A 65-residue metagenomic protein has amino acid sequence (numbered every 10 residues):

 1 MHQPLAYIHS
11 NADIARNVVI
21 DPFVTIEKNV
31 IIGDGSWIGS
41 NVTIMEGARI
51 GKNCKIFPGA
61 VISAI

Functional and structural regions predicted by a protein language model:
M1-H2, I8: N-terminal domain-start segments of secreted/luminal proteins
A6, A12, N17-I20, V24 (+6 more regions): A structural motif detector for beta-strand N-caps
S63-I65: Acidic/polar low-complexity surface segments
